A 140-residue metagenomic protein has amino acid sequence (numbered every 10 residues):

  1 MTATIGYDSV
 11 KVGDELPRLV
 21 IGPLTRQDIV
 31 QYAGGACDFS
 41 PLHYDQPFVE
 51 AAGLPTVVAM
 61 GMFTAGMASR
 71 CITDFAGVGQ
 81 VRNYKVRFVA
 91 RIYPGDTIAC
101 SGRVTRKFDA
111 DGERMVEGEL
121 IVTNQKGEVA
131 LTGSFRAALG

Functional and structural regions predicted by a protein language model:
M1-L16, R91-G140: HotDog/MaoC-like acyl-thioester-processing domains
T2-Q80: Hot-dog-fold acyl-thioester-processing enzymes
L42-P47, R82-Y84, D111-G112, N124-V129: Glycine-rich loops and low-complexity Gly/Arg-rich segments that provide flexible linkers or classic glycine-based
D74-D96, C100: Mid-chain, well-packed structural core segment of small domains
